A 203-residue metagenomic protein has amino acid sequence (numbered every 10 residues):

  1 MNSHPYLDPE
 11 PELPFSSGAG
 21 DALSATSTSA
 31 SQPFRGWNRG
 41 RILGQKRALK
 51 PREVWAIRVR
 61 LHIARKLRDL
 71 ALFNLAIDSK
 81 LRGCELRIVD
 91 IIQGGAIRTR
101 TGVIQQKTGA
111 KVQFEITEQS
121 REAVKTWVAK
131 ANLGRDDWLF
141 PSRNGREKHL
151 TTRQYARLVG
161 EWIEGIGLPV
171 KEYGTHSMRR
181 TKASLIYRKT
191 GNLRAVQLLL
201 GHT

Functional and structural regions predicted by a protein language model:
M1-T203: Conserved catalytic core of the tyrosine transesterase superfamily
